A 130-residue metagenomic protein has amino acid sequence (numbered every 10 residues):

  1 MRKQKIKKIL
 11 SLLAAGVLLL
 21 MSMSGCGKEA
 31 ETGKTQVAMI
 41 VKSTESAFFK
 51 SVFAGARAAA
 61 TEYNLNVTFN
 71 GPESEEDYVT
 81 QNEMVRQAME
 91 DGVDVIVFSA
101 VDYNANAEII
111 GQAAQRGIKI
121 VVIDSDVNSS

Functional and structural regions predicted by a protein language model:
R2-K8, C26-S130: A residue-level marker of the well-folded mature domains of exported/periplasmic proteins
K7-V17: Sec-dependent N-terminal signal peptides
L19-L20, A54: Hydrophobic alpha-helical membrane context
M21-G25: C-terminal motif of bacterial Sec signal peptides marking the signal peptidase cleavage site
